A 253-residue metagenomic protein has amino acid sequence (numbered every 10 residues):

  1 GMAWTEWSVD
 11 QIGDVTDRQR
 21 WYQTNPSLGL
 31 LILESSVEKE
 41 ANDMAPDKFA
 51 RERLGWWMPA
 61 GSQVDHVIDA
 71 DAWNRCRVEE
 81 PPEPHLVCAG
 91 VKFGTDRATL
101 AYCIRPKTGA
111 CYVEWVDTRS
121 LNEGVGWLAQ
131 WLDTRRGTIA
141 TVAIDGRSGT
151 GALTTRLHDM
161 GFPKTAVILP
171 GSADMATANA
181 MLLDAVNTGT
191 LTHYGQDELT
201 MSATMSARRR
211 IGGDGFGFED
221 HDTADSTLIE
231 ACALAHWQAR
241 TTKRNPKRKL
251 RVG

Functional and structural regions predicted by a protein language model:
G1-A89: Non-catalytic, compositionally simple segments
G1-E6, H85-C88, R97-T99, A110 (+3 more regions): Beta-sheet entry/capping signal
M2-V9, E114-R119, T165-T177: A generic structural motif
S8-Q11, R53-G55, K92-F93, Y102-I104 (+6 more regions): Active-site proximal loops enriched in glycine and acidic residues that flank catalytic Cys/His/Asp and coordinate
G13-T16, A60-Q63, T95-T99, T108-C111 (+4 more regions): Flexible loop/turn segments at secondary-structure boundaries
W56, A60, A101, A152-T155 (+1 more regions): C-terminal nuclease/phosphodiesterase catalytic domains that cleave nucleic-acid phosphodiester bonds
V67, D71-E79, D96-G151: Nucleic-acid-processing active sites and adjacent nucleic-acid-binding tracks, predominantly divalent metal-dependent
E80-P84, F93-A98, D225-S226: A short catalytic or substrate-binding loop motif that flags glycine-/basic-rich loops and adjacent residues that bind
